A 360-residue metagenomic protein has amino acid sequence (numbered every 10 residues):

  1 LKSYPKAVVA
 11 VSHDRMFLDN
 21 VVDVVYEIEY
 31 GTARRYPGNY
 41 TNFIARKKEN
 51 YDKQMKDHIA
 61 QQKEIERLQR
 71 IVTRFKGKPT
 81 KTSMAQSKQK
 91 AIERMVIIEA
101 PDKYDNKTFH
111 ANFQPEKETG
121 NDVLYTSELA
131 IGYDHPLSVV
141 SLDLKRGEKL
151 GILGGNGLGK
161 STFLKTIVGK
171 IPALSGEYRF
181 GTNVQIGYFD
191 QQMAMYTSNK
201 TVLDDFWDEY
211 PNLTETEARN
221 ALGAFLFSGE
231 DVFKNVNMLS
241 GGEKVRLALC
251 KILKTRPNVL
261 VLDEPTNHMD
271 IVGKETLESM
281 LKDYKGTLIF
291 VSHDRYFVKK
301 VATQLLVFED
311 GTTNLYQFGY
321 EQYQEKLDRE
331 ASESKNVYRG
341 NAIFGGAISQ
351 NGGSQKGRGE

Functional and structural regions predicted by a protein language model:
L1-K56, K107, A111-E360: ABC ATP-binding cassette signature C-motif
V25, P101-D102: Short hydrophobic/aromatic segments of transmembrane alpha-helices and their interfaces
K47-I71, F75-P101: Intracellular alpha-helical coupling/juxtamembrane segments of multi-pass membrane proteins
T80-S83, D105-N106, S161: Short low-complexity stretches enriched in small and charged residues
